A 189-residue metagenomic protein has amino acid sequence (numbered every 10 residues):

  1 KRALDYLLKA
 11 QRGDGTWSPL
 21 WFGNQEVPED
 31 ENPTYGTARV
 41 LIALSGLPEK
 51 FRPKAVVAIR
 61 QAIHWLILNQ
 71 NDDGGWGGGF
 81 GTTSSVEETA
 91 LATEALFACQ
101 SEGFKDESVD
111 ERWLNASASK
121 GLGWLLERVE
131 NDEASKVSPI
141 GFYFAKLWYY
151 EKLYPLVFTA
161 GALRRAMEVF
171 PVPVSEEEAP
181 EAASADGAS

Functional and structural regions predicted by a protein language model:
K1-H64, L68-P173, D186-S189: An alpha-helical repeat/solenoid feature that recognizes helix-turn-helix modules
P173-A182: Short, flexible loop/turn segments with low-complexity composition
